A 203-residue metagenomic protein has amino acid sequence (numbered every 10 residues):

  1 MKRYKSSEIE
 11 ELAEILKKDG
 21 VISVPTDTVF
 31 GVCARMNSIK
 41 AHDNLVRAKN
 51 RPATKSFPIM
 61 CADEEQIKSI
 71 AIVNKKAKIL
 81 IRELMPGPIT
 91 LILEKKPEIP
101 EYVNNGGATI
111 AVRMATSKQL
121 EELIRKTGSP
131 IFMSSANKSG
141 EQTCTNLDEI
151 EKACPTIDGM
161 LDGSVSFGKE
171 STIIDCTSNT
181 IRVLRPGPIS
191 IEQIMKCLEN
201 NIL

Functional and structural regions predicted by a protein language model:
M1-L203: Active-site-adjacent structural elements in enzyme catalytic cores
